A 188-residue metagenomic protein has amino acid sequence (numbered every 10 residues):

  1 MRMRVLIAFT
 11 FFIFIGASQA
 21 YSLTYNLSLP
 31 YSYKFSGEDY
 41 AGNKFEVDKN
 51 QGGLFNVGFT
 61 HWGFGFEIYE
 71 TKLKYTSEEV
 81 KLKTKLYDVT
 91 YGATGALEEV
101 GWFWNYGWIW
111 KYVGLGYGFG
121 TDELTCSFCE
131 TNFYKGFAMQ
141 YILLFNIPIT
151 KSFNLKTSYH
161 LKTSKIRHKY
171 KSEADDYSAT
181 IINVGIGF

Functional and structural regions predicted by a protein language model:
M1-T24: Cleavable N-terminal export/targeting peptides
Q19-V80, A179-I181: Short glycine/proline- and aromatic-enriched beta-strand/turn motifs that initiate or cap beta-hairpins
Y21-L27, W62-F66, W102, Y106-L115 (+3 more regions): Transmembrane beta-strands of outer-membrane beta-barrel proteins
N26, G52-N56, L86-G92, L97-F103 (+2 more regions): Membrane-embedded beta-strand positions in outer-membrane beta-barrel channels/transporters
L29-F35, H61-G63, I68-K74, A93-G95 (+4 more regions): Transmembrane beta-strands of outer-membrane beta-barrel pores
N43-N50, S77-D88, F128-F137, K171-A179: Replace "Gram-negative outer membrane beta-barrel proteins" with "bacterial and organellar outer membrane beta-barrel
G92-Y134, Q140: Surface-exposed, polar helix/loop patches in the mature regions of secreted/periplasmic/lumenal proteins that form
I147, D176-F188: Outer-membrane beta-barrel "beta-signal"
